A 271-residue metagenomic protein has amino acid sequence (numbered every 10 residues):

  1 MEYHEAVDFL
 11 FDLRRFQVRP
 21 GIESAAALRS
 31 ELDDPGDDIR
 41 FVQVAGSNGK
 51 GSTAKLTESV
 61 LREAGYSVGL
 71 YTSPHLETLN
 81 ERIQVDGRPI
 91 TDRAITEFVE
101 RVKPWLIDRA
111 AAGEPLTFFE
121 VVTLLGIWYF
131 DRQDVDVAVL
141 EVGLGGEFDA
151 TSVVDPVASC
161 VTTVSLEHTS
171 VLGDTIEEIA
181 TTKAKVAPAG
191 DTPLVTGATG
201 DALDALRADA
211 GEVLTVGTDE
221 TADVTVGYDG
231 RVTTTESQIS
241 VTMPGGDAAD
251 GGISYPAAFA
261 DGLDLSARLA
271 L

Functional and structural regions predicted by a protein language model:
M1-G46, T53-Y66: Short functional linear segments
I22-D37, E63-V154, S170-G173, E178: ATP-dependent carboxylate-amine ligase catalytic core
S52, F148-A150, H168-S170, L203-D204: Glycine/Thr-rich phosphate-binding loops of Rossmann-like dinucleotide-binding domains
T57, G126, L206: Aromatic/hydrophobic pocket-lining residues that form π-stacking "cages" and hydrophobic walls in ligand
V85, P89-E114, L166, D174-A180 (+1 more regions): Adenine nucleotide phosphate-binding catalytic loops in nucleotide-utilizing enzymes
V137, A158, P193: Short, Asp-centered acidic motifs that coordinate Mg2+ and/or phosphate in catalytic or ligand-binding sites
L140-E141, V161, T196: Redox-cofactor binding/interface segments in oxidoreductases and associated redox assembly factors
S152-T163: Inter-motif core of Ras-like GTPase G domains
